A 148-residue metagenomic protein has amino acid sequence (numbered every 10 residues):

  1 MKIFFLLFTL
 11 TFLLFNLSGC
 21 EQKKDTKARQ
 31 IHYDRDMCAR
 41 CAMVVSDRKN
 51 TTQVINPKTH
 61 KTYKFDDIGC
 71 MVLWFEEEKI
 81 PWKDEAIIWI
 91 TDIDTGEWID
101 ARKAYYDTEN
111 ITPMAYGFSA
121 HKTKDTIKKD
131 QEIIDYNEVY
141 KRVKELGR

Functional and structural regions predicted by a protein language model:
M1-F5: Positively charged n-region of N-terminal signal peptides that target proteins for export
N16-G19: C-terminal motif of bacterial Sec signal peptides marking the signal peptidase cleavage site
E21-K23: Bacterial signal peptide processing site
K27-Y33: Short, flexible, mixed-charge glycine/proline-rich loop motifs that serve as phosphate/nucleic-acid-contacting
D36-V72: Post-signal-peptide N-terminal segment of Sec-exported extracytoplasmic proteins
K58-D107: Mature extracytoplasmic domains of secretory-pathway proteins
A101-K129: Helix-rich interaction surfaces within compact, conserved domain-sized segments that mediate assembly or partner
F118-R148: C-terminal partner/receptor-binding element of secreted or periplasmic proteins
